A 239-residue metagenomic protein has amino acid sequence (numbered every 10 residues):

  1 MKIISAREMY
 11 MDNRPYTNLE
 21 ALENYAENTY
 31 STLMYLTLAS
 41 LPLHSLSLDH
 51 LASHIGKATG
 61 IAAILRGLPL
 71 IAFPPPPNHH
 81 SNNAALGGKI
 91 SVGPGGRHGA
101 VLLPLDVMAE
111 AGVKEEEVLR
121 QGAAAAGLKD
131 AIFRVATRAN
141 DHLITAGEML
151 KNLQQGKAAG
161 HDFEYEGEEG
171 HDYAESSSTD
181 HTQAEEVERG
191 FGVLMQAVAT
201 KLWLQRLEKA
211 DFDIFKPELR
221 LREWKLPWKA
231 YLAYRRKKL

Functional and structural regions predicted by a protein language model:
M1-E8, E23-Y35, P42, L48-I55 (+1 more regions): Catalytic cores of Mg2+-dependent Asp-rich isoprenoid enzymes
E8-L19: Acidic/His metal-coordination segments adjacent to aromatic residues that form catalytic metal sites in metalloenzymes
G60: Residues lining hydrophobic/aromatic ligand-binding pockets adjacent to catalytic sites
